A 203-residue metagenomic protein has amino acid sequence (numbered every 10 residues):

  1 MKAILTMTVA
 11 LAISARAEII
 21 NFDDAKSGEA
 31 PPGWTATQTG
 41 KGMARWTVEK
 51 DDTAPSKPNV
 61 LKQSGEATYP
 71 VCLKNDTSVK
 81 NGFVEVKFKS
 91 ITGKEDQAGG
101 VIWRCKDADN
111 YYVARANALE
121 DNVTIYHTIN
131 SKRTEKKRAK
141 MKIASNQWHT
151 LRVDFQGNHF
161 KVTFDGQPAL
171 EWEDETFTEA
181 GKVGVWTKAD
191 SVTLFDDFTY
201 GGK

Functional and structural regions predicted by a protein language model:
A17-Q38, D196-D197: Extracellular carbohydrate-recognition regions
N21, F177-K203: Ligand-recognition surfaces built from glycine- and aromatic
F22, V84-V86, Q147-F164: Short tryptophan-centered beta-strand motifs in secreted/extracellular beta-sheet-rich domains of glycan-recognition
S27, Q63-I129: Secretory/extracellular carbohydrate-interaction modules and structurally similar beta-sandwich "look-alikes"
E29-V60, E66-T68: Extracellular glycan-recognition surfaces and repeat-rich motifs
P70-T77, K137-I143, V183-V185: Beta-strand-rich interaction surfaces with strong enrichment in secreted/lumenal proteins
I129-T150: Short, aromatic/His-centered strand-loop micro-motif at the edge of beta-sheets
N158, T163-G184: Short, solvent-exposed beta-strand-to-loop segments that form ligand-recognition rims of beta-rich domains
